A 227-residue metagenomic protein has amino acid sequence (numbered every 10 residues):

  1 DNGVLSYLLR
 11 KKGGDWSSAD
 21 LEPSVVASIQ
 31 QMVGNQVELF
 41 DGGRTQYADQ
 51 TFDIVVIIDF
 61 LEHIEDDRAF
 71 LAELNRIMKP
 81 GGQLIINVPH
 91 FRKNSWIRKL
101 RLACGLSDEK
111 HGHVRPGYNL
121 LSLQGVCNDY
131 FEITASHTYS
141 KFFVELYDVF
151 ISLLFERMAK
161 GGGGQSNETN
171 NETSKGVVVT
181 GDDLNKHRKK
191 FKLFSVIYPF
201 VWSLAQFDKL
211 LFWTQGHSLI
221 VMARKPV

Functional and structural regions predicted by a protein language model:
D1-R44: Class I SAM-dependent methyltransferase SAM/SAH-binding core
V4, S24, E65-E73, Q83-M222: S-adenosyl-L-methionine-dependent methyltransferase catalytic module, highlighting the catalytic core
R10, Q30, E65, K79 (+1 more regions): Short conserved AdoMet
D41-R44, A48-D49, D66: Acidic/polar helix N-cap motif
F52-D53: Local beta-strand N-terminus motif with an aromatic residue
V56: A conserved beta-strand element that flanks and buttresses the S-adenosyl-L-methionine
D59-H63: A short His-aromatic
A223-V227: C-terminal beta-strand of the catalytic ATP-binding
